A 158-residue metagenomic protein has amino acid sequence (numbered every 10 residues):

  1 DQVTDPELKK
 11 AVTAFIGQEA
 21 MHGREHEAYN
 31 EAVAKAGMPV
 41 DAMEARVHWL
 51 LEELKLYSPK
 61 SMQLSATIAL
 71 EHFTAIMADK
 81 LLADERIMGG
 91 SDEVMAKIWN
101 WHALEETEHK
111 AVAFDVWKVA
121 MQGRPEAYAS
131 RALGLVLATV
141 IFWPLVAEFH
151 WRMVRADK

Functional and structural regions predicted by a protein language model:
D1-K158: Non-heme di-metal
